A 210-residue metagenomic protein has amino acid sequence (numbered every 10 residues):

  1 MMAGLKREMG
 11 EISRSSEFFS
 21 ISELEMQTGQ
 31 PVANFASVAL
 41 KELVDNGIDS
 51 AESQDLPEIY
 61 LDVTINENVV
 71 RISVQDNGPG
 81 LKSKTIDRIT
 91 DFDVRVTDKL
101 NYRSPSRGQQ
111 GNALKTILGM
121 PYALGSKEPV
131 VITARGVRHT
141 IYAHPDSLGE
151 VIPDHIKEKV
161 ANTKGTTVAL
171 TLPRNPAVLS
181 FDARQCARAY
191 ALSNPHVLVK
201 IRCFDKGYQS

Functional and structural regions predicted by a protein language model:
M1-L172, A177, Q209: GHKL (Bergerat-fold) ATPase N-terminal catalytic module, capturing the glycine-rich phosphate-binding loop and acidic
A3-R7, L170-S210: Conserved GHKL (Bergerat-fold) ATPase module
